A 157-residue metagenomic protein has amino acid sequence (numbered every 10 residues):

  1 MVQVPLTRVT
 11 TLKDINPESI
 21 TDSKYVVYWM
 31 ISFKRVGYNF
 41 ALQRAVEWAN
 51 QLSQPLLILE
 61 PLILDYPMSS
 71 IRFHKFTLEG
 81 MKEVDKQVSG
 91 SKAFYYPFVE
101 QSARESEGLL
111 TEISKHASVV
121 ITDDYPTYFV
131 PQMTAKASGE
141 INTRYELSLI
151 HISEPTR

Functional and structural regions predicted by a protein language model:
M1-S153, R157: Active-site "lid/cap" and pocket-lining segments within catalytic core domains
